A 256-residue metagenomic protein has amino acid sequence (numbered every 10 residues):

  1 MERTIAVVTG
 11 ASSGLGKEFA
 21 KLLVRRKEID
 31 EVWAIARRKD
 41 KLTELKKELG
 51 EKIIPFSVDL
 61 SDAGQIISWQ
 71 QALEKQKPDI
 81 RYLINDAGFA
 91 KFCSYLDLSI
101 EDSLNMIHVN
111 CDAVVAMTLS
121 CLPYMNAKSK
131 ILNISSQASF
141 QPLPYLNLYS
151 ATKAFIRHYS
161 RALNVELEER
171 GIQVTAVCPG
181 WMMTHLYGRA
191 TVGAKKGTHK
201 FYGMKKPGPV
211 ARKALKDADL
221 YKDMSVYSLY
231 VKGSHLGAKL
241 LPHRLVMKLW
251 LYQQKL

Functional and structural regions predicted by a protein language model:
S12-S13: Conserved glycine-rich cofactor-binding loop
V24, E28-E44: Conserved glycine-rich Rossmann-like NAD(P)H-binding loop of the short-chain dehydrogenase/reductase
D86-K91: Conserved NAD(P)H cofactor-binding loop of Rossmann-fold oxidoreductase domains
S94-Y95, D102-I107: Substrate-binding pocket helix/loop in short-chain dehydrogenase/reductase
T118, T152: Active-site helix of classical SDR
S136: Residue(s) in the substrate-gating loop at a strand-loop-helix junction that position the organic substrate next
E169-L229: SDR active-site lid
